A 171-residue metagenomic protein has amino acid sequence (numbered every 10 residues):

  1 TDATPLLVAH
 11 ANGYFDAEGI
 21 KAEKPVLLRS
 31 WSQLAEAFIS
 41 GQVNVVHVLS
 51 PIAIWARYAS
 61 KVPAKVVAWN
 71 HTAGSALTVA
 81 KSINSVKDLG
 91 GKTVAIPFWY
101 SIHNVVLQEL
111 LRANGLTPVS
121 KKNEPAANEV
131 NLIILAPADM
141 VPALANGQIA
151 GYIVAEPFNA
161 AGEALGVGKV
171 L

Functional and structural regions predicted by a protein language model:
T1-L135, A143-N146, A150-L171: Short, glycine-/small- and polar/acidic-enriched structural segments that line small-molecule recognition paths
M140: Short, acidic/polar
